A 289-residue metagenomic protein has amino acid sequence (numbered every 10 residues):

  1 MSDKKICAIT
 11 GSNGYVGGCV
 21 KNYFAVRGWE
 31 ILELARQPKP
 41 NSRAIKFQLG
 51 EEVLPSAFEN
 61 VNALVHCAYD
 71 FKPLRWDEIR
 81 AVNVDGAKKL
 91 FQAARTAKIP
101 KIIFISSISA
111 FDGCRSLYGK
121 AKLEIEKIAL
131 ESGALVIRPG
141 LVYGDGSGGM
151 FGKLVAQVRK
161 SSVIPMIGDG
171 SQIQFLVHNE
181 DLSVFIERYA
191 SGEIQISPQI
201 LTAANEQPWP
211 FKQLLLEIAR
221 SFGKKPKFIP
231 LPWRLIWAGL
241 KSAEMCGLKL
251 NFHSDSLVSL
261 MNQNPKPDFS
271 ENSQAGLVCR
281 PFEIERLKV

Functional and structural regions predicted by a protein language model:
K5-R27: N-terminal Rossmann NAD(P)H-binding glycine-rich loop of SDR-like oxidoreductase domains
T10, L34, C67-A68, I102-I108 (+1 more regions): SDR active-site strand-loop-helix element
K39, F47-K89, A93, I108-D112: NAD(P)H-binding glycine-rich loop region in Rossmannoid oxidoreductase-like domains and their noncatalytic homologs
D85-L123, E131, L135: Conserved Rossmann-fold NAD(P)-dependent oxidoreductase catalytic core, especially the SDR/UDP-sugar
K127-D145: Conserved beta-loop-beta element that borders a ligand/cofactor-binding pocket
G140-S147, G168-E180, A204-Q207: Glycine-rich "substrate-gating" loop/helix at the edge of Rossmann-like oxidoreductase active sites
A156-V177, F185-Y189, S197, T202: A conserved pocket-lining segment of Rossmann-fold NAD(P)-dependent short-chain dehydrogenase/reductase
Y189-L250, G276-V289: Mid/C-terminal beta-alpha module of Rossmann-like enzyme folds, strongest in SDR-family dehydrogenases/epimerases
